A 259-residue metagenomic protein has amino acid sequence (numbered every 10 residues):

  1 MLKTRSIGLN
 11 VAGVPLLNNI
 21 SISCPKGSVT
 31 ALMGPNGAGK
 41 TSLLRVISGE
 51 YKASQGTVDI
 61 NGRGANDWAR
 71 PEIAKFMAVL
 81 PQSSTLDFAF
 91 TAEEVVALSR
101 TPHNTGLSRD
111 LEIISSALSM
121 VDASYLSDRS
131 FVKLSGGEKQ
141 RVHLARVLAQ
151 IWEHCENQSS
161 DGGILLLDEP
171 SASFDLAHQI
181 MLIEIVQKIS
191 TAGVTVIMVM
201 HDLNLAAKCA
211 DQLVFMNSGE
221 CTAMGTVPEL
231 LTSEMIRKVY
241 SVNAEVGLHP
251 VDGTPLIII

Functional and structural regions predicted by a protein language model:
L2, L17-N19: Conserved structural motif at the start of ABC-family nucleotide-binding domains
M33-P35: The feature captures the beta-strand-to-loop junction immediately N-terminal to the Walker
S48: Helix-to-loop junction immediately C-terminal to a conserved catalytic motif
G56-G64: Conserved ABC transporter NBD signature motif
G64-A78, F88: ABC ATPase NBD coupling module
R109-L126: Conserved ABC ATPase "signature" region
S233, K238-I259: ABC ATPase nucleotide-binding domains
